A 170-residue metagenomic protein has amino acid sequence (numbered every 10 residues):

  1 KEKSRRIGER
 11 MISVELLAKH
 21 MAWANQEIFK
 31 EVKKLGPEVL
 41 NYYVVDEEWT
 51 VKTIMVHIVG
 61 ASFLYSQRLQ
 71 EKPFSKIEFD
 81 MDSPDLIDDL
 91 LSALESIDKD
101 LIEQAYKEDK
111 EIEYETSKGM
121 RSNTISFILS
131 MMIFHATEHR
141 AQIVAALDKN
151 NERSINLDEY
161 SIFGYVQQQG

Functional and structural regions predicted by a protein language model:
K1-R10: Short, Lys/Arg-enriched N-terminal segments with co-localized hydrophobic residues within the first ~10-30 amino acids
G8, S66, D88-L91, D98 (+1 more regions): Generic N-terminal initiation segments characterized by hydrophobic and/or small/turn-forming residues
R10, V14-L17, L86, L90: Residue-level preference for long, well-ordered alpha-helices that form the structural scaffold of enzyme catalytic
E15-K30, K34, V39-D80, G119-G170: Short, contiguous alpha-helical
E71-E108: Helix-adjacent hinge/juxtasegments
A105-G119: Acidic catalytic patch
